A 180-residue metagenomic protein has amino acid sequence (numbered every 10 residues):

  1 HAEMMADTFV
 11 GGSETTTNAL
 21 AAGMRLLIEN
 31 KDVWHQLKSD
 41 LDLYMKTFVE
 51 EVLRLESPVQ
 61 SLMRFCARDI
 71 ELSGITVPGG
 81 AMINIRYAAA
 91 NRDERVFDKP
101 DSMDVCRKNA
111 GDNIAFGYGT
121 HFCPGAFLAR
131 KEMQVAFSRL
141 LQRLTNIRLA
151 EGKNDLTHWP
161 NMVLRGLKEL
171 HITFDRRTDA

Functional and structural regions predicted by a protein language model:
H1-A180: Cytochrome P450
